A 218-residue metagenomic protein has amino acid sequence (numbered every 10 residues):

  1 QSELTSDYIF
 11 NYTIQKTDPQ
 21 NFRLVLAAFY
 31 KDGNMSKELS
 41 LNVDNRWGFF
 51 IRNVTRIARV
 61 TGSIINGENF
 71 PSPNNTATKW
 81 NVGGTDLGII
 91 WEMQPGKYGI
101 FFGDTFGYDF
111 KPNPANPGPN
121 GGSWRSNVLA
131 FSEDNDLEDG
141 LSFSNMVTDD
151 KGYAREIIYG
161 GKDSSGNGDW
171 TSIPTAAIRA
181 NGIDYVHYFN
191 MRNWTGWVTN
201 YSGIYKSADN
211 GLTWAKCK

Functional and structural regions predicted by a protein language model:
S2-D7: Short beta-strand segments within Ig-like beta-sandwich modules, predominantly Fibronectin type-III
Y8-Y12: Short strand-edge motifs at loop-to-beta-strand transitions and within beta-strands of extracellular beta-rich domains
P19, S207-A215: Asp-box/BNR beta-propeller loop motif
Q20-L24: Exposed beta-strand face motif in extracellular beta-rich ectodomains
M35-D44: Edge beta-strands of extracellular beta-sandwich domains
R46-N190: N-terminal regions that are enriched for targeting/export leaders and immediately downstream pro/stem segments
W194-N200: Short, solvent-exposed loop/turn segments at conserved positions within beta-propeller repeat blades
